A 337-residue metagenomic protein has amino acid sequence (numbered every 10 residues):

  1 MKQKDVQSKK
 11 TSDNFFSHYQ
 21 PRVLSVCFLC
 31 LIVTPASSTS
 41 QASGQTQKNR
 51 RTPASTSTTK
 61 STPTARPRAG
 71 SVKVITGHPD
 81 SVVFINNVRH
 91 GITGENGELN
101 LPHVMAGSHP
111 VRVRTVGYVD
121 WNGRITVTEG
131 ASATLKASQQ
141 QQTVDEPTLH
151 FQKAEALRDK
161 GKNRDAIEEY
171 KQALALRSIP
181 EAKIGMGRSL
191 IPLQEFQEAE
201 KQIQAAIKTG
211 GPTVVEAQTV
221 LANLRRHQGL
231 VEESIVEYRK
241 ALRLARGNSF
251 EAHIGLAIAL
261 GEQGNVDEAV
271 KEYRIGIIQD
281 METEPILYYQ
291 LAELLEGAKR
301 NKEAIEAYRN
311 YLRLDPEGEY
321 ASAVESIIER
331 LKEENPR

Functional and structural regions predicted by a protein language model:
T39-E181, G185, K201, E333: Short loop/turn and low-complexity linker motifs enriched in small/turn-promoting residues
T148, E181, E216, E251 (+2 more regions): Start-of-helix register in tetratricopeptide repeats
Q152, G185, V220, I254-G255 (+2 more regions): Canonical tetratricopeptide repeat
D159-K160, P192-L193, H227, E262 (+2 more regions): Register position in tetratricopeptide repeats
L294-G297, K302-R337: Terminal, low-structured helical/coil segments at or just beyond the last alpha-helical repeat
